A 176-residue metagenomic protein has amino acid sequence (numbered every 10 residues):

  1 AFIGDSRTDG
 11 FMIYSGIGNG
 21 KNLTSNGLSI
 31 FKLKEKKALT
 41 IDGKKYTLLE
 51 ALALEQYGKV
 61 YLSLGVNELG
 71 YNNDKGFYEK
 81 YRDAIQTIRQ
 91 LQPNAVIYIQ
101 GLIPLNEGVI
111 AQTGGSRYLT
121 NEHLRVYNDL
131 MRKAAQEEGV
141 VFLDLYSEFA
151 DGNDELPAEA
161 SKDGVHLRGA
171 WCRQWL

Functional and structural regions predicted by a protein language model:
A1-K80: Conserved SGNH/GDSL esterase-like catalytic core that processes O-acyl groups on lipids and polysaccharides
E35-A38, N67-G76, I88, S116-N121 (+1 more regions): Second-shell loop/turn segments in exported
L52, I88-Q90: N-terminal cationic-hydrophobic initiation segments that often serve targeting/anchoring roles
S63, Q100-G101: Alpha/beta-hydrolase-fold catalytic nucleophile elbow
V66-E68, I103-N106: Active-site-proximal loop/turn and secondary-structure-junction residues that shape catalytic pockets, frequently
Y81-I85, N128: Generic structural signal for well-ordered alpha-helices, preferentially at hydrophobic/aromatic core positions
Q92-V96: A short helix->loop->beta-strand "cap" motif at the edges of active sites that frequently abuts
L105-L176: Catalytic His-Asp segment of secreted/periplasmic serine-dependent ester chemistry enzymes
